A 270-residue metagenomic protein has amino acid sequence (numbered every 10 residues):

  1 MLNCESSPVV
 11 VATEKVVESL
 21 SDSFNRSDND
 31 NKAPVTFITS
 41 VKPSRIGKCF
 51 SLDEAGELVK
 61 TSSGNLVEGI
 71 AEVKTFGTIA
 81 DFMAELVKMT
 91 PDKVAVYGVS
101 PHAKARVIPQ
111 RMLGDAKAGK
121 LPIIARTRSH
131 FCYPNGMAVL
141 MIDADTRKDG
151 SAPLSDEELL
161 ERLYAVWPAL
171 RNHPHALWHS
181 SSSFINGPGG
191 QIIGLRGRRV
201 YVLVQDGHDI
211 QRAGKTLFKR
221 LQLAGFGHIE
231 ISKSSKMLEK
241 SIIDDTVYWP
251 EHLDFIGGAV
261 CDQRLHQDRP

Functional and structural regions predicted by a protein language model:
L2-R198, V202-L221: Signature for HUH/AEP ssDNA processing cores
T75, I79-P91, I124, L221-P270: Catalytic "initiation/cleavage/transfer" segments centered on a nucleophilic residue and adjacent nucleic-acid-engaging
